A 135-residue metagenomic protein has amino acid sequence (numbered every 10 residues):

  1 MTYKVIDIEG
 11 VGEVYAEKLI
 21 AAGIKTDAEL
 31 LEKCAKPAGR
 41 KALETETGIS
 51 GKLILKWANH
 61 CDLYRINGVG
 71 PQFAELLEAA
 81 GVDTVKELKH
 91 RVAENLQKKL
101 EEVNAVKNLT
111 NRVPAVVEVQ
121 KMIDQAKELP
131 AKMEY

Functional and structural regions predicted by a protein language model:
M1-Y135: C-terminal extensions
